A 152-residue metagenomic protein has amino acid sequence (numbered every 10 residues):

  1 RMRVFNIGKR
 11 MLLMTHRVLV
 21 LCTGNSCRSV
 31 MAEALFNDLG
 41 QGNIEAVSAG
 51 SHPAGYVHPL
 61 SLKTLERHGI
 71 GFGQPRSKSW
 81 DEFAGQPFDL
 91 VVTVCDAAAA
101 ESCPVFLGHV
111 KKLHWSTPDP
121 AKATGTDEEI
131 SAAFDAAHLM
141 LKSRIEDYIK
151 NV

Functional and structural regions predicted by a protein language model:
R1-L13: Short, Lys/Arg-enriched N-terminal segments with co-localized hydrophobic residues within the first ~10-30 amino acids
L12-E82: Conserved active-site segments centered on acidic
G24, R76, D96-A98, P118-D119: Short, flexible active-site-adjacent loop segments at beta-strand->alpha-helix junctions, enriched in small/polar
N25, L65, V91-V92, L141: Conserved small-residue
S48, T93, L113-S116: Structural signal for conserved beta-strand scaffold positions within catalytic alpha/beta enzyme cores
P53, R76-S79, A84, A99-S102 (+2 more regions): Glycine-rich, flexible loop/turn motifs
Q86-L107: Mid-chain, well-packed structural core segment of small domains
A100-V152: Phosphate-binding/catalytic loops
